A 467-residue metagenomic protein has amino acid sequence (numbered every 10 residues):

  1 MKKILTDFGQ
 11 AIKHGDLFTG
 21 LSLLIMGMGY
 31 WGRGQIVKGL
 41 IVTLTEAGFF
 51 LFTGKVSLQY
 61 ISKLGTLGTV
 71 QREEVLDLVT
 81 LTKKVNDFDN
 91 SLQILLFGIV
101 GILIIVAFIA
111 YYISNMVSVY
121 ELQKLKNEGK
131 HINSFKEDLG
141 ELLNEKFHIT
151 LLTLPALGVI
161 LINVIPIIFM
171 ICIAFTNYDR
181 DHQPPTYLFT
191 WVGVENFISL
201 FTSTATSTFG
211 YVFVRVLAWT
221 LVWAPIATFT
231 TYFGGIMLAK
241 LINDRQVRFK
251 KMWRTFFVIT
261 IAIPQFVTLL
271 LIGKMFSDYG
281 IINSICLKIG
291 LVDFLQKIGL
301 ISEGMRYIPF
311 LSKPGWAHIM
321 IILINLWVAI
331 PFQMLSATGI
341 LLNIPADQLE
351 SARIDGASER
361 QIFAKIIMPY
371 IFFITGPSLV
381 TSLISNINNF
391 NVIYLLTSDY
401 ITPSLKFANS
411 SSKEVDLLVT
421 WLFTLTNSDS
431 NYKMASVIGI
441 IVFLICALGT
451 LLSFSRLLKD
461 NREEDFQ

Functional and structural regions predicted by a protein language model:
K2-A11, D16-T19, L24-I25, W31 (+7 more regions): N-terminal signal-anchor/first transmembrane alpha helix
L24-M26, L76-K83, S199, S203: Pore-loop/selectivity-filter region of tetrameric P-loop cation channels
I25-M26, Q71, G129, G290 (+1 more regions): Glycine-centered secondary-structure boundary/capping sites
Y30-W31, I330: Function-critical hydrophobic alpha-helical transmembrane segments in multi-pass membrane proteins
V37, V42-I61, G65-G68, I371: Hydrophobic transmembrane alpha-helices
G54-L64, F147-Q467: A structural signal for multi-pass alpha-helical bundles of membrane permease subunits that mediate small-molecule
L64-N86: Perimembrane loop-to-helix junctions flanking transmembrane segments
